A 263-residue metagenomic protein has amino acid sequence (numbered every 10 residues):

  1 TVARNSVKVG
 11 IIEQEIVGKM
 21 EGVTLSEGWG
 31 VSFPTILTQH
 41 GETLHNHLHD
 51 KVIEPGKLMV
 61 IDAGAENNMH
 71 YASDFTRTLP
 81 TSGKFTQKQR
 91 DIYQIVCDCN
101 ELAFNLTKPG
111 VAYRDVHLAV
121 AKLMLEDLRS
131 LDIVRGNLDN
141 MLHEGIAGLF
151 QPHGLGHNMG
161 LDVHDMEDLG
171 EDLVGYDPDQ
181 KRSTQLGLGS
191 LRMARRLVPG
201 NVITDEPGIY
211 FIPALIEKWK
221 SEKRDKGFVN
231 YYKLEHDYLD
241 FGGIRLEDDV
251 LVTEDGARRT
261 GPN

Functional and structural regions predicted by a protein language model:
T1-N263: Active-site neighborhoods and metal-handling regions in enzymes and metal-associated proteins
